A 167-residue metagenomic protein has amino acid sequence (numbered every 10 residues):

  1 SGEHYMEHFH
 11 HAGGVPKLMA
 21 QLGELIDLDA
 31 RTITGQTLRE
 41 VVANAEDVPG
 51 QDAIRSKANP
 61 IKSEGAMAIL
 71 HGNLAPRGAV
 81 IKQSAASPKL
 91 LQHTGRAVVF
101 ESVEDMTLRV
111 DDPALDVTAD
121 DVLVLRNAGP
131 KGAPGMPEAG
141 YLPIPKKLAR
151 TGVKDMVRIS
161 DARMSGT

Functional and structural regions predicted by a protein language model:
S1-T167: Catalytic or ion-coupling anion/metal-binding cores of large enzyme and transporter domains
